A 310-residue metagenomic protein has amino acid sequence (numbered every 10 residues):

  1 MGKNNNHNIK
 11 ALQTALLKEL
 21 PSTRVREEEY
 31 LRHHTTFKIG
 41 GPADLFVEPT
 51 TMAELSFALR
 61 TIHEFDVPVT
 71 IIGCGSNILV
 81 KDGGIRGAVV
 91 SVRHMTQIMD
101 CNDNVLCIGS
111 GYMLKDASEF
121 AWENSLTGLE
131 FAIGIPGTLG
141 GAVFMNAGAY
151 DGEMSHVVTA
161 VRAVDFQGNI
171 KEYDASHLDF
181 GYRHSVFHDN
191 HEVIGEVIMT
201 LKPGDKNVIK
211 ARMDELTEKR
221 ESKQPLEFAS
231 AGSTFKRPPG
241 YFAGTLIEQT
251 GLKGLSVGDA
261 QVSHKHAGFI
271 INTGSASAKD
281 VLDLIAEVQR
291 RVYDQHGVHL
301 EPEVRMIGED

Functional and structural regions predicted by a protein language model:
M1-I72: N-terminal, positively charged, Ser/Thr/Ala/Gly-biased leader segments that form transit/presequence-like amphipathic
R26-E27, I78, V164-D283, R290-R291 (+1 more regions): Phosphate/pyrophosphate- and phosphate-bearing ligand-binding catalytic cores of soluble enzymes
I39-A43, C101-D103, A229: Short glycine-enriched loop/turn motifs at secondary-structure junctions
G40-G41, V47-M52, L79-Q97, F144-A175 (+1 more regions): Structural signature of FAD isoalloxazine-binding scaffolds in flavoprotein oxidoreductases
M52-F57, T61-T70, R93-G140: FAD-binding glycine-rich core of flavoenzymes that anchor FAD
S118-T159, S230, T234: A gly/ser-rich beta-alpha-beta helix-loop segment of oxidoreductase catalytic cores
